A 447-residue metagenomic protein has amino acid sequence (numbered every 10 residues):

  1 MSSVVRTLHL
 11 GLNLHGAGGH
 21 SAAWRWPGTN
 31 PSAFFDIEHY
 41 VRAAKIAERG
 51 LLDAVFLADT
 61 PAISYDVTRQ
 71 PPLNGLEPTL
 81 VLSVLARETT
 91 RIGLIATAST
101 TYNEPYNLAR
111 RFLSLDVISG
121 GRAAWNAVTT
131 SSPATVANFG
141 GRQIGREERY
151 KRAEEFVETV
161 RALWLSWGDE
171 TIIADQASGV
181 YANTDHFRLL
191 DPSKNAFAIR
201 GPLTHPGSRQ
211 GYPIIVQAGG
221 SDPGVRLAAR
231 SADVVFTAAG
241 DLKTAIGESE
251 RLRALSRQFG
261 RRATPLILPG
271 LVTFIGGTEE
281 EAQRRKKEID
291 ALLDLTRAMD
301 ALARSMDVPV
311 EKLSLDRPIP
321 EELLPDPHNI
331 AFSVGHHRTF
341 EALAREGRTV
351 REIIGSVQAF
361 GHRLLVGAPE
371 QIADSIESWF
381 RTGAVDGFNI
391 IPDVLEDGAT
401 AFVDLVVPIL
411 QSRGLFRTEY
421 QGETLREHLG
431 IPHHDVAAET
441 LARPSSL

Functional and structural regions predicted by a protein language model:
M1-E88, Q210-P213, L323, G355 (+1 more regions): N-terminal beta1-alpha1-beta2 module of alpha/beta enzyme domains
R6-L8, E104-R226, R230-S231, F259 (+9 more regions): Internal, glycine-rich beta/alpha segment that forms the wall or movable "lid" of small-molecule/cofactor binding
L8-L12, V55-L57, I92-A98, G121-A127 (+4 more regions): Hydrophobic faces of well-ordered beta-strands that scaffold small-molecule active sites in alpha/beta enzyme cores
L10, A47, L51, L85 (+9 more regions): Conserved, mostly hydrophobic/aromatic
A23-E38, T97-Y106, R142, E147 (+3 more regions): Active-site mouth loops of central-metabolism enzymes
T68-I95, R257-F259, A399-T418: Alpha-helix-loop-beta-strand connector modules within alpha/beta enzyme cores
G141, G145, F156-R161, I246-A254 (+1 more regions): C-terminal helical cap(s) of enzyme catalytic domains, especially alpha/beta-barrels
F332-P408: Substrate-recognition/cap regions that form aromatic- and gly/pro-loop-enriched pockets for small-molecule ligands
